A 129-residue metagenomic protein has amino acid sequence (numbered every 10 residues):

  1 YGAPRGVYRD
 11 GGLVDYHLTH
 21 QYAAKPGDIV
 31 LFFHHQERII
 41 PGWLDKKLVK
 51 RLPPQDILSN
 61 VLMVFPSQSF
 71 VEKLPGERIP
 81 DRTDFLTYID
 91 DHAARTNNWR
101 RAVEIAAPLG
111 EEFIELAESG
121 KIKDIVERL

Functional and structural regions predicted by a protein language model:
Y1-L129: Patatin-like phospholipase
